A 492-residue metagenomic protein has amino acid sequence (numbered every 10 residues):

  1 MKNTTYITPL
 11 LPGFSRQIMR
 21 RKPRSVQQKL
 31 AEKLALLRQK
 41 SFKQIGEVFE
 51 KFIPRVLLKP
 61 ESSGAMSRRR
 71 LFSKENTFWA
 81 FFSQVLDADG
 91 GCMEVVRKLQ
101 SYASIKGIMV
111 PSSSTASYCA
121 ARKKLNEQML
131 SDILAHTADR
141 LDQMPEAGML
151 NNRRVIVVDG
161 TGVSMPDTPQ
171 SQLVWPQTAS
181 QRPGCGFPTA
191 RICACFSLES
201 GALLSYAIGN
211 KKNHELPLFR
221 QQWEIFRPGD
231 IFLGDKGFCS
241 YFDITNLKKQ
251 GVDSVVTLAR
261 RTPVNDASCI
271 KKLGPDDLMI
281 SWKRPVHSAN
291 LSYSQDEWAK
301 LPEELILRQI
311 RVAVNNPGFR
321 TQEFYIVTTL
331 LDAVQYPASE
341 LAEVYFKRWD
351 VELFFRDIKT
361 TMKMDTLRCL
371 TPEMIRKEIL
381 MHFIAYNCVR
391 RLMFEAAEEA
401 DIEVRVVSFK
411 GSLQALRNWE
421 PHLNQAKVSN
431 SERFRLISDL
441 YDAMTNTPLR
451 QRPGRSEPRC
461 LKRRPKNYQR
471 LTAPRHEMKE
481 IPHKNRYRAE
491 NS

Functional and structural regions predicted by a protein language model:
K2-K98, R122-L125, D132-H136, L150-R154 (+3 more regions): Single, function-defining residue in the core of a domain
L99-I108: Extended, structured, electrostatic nucleic-acid-contact surfaces
I108-E127: Major-groove recognition helix of helix-turn-helix-like DNA-binding domains
R140: Phosphate-interacting basic helix/loop segments used at nucleotide- and nucleic-acid interfaces
